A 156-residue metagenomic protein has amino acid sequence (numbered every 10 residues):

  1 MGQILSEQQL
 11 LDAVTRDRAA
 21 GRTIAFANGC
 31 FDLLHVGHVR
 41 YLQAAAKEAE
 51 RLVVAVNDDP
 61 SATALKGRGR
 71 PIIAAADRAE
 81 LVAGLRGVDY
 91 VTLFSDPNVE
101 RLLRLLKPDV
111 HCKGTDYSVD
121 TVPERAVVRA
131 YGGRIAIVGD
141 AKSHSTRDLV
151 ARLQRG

Functional and structural regions predicted by a protein language model:
M1-G156: Nucleotidyltransferase catalytic core that binds NTPs
